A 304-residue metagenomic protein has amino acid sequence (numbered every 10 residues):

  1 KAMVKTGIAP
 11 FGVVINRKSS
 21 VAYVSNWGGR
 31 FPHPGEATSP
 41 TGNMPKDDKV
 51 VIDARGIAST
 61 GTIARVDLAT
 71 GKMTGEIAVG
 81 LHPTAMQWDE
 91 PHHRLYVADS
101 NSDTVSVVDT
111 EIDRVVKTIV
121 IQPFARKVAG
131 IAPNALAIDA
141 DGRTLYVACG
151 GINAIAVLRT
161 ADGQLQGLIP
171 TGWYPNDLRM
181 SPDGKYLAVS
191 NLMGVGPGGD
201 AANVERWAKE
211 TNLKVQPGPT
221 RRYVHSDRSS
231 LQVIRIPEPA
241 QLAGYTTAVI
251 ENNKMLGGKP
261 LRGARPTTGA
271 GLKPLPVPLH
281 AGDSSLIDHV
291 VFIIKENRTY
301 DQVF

Functional and structural regions predicted by a protein language model:
K1-L275: Predominantly soluble domains enriched in secretory-pathway, periplasmic, or organellar proteins
A270-F304: Active-site-proximal N-terminal segment of extracellular/periplasmic enzymes that hydrolyze or transfer
